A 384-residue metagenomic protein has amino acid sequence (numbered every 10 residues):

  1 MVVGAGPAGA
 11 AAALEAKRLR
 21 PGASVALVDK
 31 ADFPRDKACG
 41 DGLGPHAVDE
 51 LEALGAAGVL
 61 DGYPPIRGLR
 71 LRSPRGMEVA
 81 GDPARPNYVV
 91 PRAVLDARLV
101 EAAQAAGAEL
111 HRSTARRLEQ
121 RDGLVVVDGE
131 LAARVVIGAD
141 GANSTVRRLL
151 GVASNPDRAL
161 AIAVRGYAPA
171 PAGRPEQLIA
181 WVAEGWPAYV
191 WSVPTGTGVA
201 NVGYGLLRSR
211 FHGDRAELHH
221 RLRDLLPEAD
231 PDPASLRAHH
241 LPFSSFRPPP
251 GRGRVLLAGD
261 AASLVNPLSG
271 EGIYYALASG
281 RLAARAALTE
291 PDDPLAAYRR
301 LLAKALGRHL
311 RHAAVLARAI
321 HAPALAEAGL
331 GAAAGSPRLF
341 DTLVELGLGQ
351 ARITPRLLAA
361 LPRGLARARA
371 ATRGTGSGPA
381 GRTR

Functional and structural regions predicted by a protein language model:
A5, L14-C39: Glycine-rich FAD pyrophosphate-binding loop
G9-A10: N-terminal Rossmann-fold NAD(P) dinucleotide-binding loop
L14, R18, D49, E101 (+5 more regions): Short, well-ordered alpha-helices that flank and scaffold nucleotide-derived cofactor binding pockets
P21, V48-V100: A conserved beta-strand/loop capping segment in the N-terminal third of enzymes that catalyze redox or closely related
L27, G138, A258: Generic enzyme active-site microenvironment
A102-P233: Predominantly flavin-linked oxidoreductase catalytic cores and closely associated redox partners
R117, R210-A287, D292: FAD/FMN-dependent oxidoreductases across multiple families
R285-R384: C-terminal helical "tail/cap" subdomain of flavin- and related membrane-associated enzymes
